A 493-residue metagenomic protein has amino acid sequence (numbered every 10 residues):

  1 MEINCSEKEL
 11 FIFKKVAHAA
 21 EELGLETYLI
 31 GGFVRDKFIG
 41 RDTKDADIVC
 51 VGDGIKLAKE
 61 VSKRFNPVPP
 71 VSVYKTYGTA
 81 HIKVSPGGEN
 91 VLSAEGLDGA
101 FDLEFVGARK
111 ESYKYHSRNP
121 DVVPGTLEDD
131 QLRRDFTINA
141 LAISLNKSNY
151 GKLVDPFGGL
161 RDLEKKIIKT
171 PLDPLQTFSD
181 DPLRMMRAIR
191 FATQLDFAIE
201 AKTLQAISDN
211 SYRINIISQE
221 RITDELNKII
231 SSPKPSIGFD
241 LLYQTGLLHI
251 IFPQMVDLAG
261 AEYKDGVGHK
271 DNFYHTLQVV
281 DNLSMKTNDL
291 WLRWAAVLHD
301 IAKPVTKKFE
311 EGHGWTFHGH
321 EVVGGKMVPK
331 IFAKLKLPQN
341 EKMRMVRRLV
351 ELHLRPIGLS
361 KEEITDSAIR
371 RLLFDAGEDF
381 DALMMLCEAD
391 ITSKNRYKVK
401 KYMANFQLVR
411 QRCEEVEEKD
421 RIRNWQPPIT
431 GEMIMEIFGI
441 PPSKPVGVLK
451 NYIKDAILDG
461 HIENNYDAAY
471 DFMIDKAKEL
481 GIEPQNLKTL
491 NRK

Functional and structural regions predicted by a protein language model:
M1-K493: Catalytic cores of the polymerase beta-like nucleotidyltransferase superfamily and closely associated nucleotide
